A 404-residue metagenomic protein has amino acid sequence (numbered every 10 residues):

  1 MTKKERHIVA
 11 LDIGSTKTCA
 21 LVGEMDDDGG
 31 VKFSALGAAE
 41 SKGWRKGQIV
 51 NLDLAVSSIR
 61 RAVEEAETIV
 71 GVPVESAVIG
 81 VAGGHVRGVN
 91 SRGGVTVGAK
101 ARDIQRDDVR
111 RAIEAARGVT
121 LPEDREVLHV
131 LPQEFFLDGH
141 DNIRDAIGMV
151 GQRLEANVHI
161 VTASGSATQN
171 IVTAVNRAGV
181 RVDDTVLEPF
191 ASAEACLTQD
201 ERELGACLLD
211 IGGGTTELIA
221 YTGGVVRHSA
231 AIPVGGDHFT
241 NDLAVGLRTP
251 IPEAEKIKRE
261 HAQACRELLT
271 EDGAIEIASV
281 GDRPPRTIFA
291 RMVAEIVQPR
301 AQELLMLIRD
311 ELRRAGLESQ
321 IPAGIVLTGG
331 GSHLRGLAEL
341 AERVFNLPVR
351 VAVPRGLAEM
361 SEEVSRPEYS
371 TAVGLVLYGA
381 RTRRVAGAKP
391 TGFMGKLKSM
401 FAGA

Functional and structural regions predicted by a protein language model:
M1-S15, L21-L208, V225-R227, G236 (+9 more regions): Nucleotide/phosphate-binding catalytic cleft detector across ATP-hydrolyzing and phosphate-transferring enzymes
T16, G214: Conserved Rossmann-like nucleotide-cofactor binding loop
G205-C207, I219, G224-R227, A231 (+2 more regions): Conserved structured catalytic cores and adjacent interaction surfaces of nucleotide-binding/hydrolyzing enzymes
R300-R309: A general structural motif
I308, L327, L375: Hydrophobic, well-ordered secondary-structure elements that form the walls of internal hydrophobic environments
